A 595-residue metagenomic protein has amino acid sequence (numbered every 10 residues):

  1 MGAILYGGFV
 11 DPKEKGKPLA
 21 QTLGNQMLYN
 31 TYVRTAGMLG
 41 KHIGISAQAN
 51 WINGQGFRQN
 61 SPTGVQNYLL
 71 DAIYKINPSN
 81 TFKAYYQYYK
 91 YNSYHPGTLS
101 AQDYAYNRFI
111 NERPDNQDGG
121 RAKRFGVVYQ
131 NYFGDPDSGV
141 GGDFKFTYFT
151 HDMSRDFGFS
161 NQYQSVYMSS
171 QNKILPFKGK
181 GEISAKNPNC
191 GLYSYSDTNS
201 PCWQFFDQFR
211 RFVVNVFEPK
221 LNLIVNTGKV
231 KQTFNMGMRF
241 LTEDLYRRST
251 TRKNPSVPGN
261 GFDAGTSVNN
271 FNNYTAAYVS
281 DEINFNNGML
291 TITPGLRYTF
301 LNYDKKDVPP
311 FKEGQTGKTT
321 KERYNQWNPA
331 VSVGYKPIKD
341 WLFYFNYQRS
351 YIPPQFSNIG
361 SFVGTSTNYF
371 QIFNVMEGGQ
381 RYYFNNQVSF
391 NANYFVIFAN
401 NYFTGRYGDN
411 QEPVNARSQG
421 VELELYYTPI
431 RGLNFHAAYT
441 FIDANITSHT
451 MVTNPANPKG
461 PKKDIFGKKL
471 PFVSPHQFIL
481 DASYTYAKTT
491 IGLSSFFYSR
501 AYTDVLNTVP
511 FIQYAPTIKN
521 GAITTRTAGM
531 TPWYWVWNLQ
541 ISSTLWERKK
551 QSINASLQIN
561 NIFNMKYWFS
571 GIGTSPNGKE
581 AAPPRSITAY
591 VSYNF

Functional and structural regions predicted by a protein language model:
M1-A20, Y29-T35: N-terminal periplasmic accessory domains that precede and gate Gram-negative outer-membrane beta-barrel machines
L23-N53, R58-P96, Q117-D135: Transmembrane beta-barrel wall of Gram-negative outer-membrane proteins
A36, D281, F345, M376-G378 (+1 more regions): Conserved C-terminal beta-signal and adjacent last beta-strands/turns of outer-membrane beta-barrel proteins
A36, Q130-Y132, G141-Q162, K336 (+2 more regions): Membrane-embedded beta-barrel scaffold of Gram-negative outer-membrane proteins
N77, F212, T227, K231-N235 (+5 more regions): Structural signature of Gram-negative outer-membrane beta-barrels, strongest in the C-terminal barrel of TonB-dependent
T81, G120-P310, K336, N391 (+1 more regions): Face-selective signature of the C-terminal outer-membrane beta-barrel domain
N92-Y94, T98-Y106, D244-T251, S256-V257 (+8 more regions): Surface-exposed extracellular loop regions of Gram-negative outer-membrane beta-barrel proteins, predominantly
N222, N286-I292, F395-F398, E412-P510 (+1 more regions): Gram-negative outer-membrane beta-barrel transporters
